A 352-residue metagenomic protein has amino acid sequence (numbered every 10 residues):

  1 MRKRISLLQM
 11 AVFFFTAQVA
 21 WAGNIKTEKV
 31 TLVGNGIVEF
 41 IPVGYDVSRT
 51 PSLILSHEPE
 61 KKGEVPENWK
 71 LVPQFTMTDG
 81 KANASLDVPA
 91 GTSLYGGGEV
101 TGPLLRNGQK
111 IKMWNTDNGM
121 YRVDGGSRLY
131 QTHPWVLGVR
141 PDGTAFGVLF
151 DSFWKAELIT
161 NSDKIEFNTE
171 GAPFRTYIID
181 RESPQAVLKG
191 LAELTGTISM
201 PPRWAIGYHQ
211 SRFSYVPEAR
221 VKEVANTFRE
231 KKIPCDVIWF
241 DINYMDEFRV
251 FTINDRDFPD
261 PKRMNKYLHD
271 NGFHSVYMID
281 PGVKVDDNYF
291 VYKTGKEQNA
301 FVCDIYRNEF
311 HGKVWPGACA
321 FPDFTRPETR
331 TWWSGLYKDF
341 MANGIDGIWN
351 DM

Functional and structural regions predicted by a protein language model:
M1-I25: Bacterial Sec-dependent N-terminal signal peptides
R2, G143-T144, M341-N343: Short amphipathic alpha-helical segments with coiled-coil-like heptad repeat character
L8, Q18, R140, F153 (+3 more regions): Residue-level marker of positions within ordered structural domains that often coincide with functionally constrained
A20, N68, M113, P134 (+5 more regions): Residues in intrinsically disordered, low-complexity segments of regulatory proteins
G23-P202, R212-F213, E218, A225-E230 (+1 more regions): Catalytic and substrate-binding clefts that recognize carbohydrates or anionic sugar/phosphate headgroups
S199-M352: Aromatic-lined carbohydrate-binding/catalytic grooves of carbohydrate-active enzymes
